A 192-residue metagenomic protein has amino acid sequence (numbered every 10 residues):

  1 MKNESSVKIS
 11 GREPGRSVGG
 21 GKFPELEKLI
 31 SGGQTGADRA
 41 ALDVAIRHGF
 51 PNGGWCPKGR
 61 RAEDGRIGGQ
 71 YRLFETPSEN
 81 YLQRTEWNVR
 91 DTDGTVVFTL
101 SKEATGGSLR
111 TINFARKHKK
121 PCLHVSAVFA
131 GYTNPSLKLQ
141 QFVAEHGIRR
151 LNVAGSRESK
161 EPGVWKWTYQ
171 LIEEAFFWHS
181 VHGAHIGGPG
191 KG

Functional and structural regions predicted by a protein language model:
S5-S6, S10, S17: Serine residues within intrinsically disordered or low-complexity segments
E13-S17, A184-K191: Intrinsic disorder/low-complexity segments
G21-R150, R157, V164-H179: Acidic/glycine-enriched connector segments
